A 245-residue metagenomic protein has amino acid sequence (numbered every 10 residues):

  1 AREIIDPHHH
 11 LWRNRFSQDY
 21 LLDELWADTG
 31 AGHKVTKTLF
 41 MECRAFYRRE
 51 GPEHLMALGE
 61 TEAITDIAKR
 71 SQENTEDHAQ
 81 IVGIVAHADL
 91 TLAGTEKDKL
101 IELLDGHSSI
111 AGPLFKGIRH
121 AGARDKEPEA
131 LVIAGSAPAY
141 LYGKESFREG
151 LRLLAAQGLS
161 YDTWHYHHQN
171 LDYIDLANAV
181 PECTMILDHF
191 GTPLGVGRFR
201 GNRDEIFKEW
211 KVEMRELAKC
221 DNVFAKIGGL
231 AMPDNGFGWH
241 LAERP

Functional and structural regions predicted by a protein language model:
A1-P245: Helix-coil boundary/capping segments in enzymes
